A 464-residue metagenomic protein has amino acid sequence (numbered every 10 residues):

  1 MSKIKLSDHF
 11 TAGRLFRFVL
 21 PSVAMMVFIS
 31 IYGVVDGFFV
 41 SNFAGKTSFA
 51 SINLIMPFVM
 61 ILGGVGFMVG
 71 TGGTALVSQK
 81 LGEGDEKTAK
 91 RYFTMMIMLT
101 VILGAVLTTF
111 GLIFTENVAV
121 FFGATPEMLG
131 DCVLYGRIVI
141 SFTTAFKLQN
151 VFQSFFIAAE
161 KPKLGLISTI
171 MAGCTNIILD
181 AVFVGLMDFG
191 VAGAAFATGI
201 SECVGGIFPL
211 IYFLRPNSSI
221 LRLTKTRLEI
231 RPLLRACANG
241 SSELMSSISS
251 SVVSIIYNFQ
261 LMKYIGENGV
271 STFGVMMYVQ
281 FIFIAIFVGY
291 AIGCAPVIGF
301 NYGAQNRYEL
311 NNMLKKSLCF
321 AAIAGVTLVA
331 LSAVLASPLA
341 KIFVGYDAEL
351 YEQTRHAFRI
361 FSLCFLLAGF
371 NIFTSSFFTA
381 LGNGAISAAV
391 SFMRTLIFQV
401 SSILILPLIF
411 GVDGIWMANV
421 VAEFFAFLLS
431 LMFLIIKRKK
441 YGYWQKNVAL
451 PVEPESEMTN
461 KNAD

Functional and structural regions predicted by a protein language model:
M1-V19, V77-T144, L186-S241, I298-C364 (+1 more regions): Short alpha-helical transmembrane segments in multi-pass integral membrane proteins
S7-A44, P57-G72, L76, K80 (+6 more regions): N-terminal transmembrane alpha-helices
R17-D36, I138, A172, S201-G205 (+4 more regions): Transmembrane helical elements of multi-pass membrane transporters/channels
I31-F49, A119-P126, V182-F189, S251-Y278 (+4 more regions): Helix-terminus/linker motif at the lipid-water interface of multi-pass membrane proteins
D36, G73-T74, F114-T115, F152 (+12 more regions): Hydrophobic/aromatic residues in alpha-helical transmembrane segments
F49-T109, F146-G165, T272-A336, A368-V390: Small-residue-rich hydrophobic transmembrane alpha-helices
G70, I138-I157, G165-N176, A194-I207 (+5 more regions): Short runs within selected transmembrane alpha-helices of multi-pass transporters and secretion channels
F152-E160, D180-F189: Membrane-water interface regions at transmembrane-helix termini and the short interhelical loops of multi-pass membrane
